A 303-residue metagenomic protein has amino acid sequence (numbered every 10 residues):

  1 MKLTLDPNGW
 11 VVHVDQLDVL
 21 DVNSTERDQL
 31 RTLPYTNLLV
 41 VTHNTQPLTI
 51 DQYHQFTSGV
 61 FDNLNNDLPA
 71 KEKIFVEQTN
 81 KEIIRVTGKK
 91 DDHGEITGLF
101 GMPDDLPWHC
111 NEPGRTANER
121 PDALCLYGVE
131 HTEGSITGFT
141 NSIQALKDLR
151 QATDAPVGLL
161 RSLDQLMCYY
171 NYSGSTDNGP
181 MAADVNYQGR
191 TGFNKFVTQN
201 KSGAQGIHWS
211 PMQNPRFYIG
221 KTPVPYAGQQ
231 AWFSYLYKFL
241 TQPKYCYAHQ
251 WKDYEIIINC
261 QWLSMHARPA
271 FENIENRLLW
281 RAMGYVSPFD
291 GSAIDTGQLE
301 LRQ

Functional and structural regions predicted by a protein language model:
K2-L39, N44-D253, W262-Q303: Non-heme Fe(II) oxygenase catalytic core, chiefly the N-lobe of the double-stranded beta-helix
